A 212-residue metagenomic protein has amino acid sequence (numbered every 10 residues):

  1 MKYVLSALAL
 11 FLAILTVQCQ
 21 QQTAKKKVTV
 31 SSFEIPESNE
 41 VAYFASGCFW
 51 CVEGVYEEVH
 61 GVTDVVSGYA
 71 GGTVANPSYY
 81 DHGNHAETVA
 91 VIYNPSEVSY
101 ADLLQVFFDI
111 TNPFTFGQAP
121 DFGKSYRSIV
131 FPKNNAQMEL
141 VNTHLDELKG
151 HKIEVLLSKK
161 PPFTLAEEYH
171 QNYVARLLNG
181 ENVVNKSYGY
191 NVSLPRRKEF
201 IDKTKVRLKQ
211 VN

Functional and structural regions predicted by a protein language model:
M1-K25: Bacterial Sec-dependent N-terminal signal peptides
C19-N212: Flexible coil/turn and secondary-structure edge motifs
